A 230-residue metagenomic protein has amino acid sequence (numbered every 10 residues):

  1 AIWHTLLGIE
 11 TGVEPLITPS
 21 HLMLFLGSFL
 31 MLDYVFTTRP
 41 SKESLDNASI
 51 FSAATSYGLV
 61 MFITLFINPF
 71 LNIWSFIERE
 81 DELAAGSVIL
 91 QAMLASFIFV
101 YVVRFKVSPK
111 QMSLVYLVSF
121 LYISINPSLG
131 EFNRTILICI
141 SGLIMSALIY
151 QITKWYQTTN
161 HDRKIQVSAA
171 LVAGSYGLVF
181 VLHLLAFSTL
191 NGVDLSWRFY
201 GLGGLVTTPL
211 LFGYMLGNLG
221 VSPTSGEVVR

Functional and structural regions predicted by a protein language model:
A1, G58-F70, Y116-S128, A173-L184: Aromatic-anchored segments of alpha-helical transmembrane domains
A1-T55, N72, F76: Membrane-interface helix-loop-helix junctions at boundaries between adjacent transmembrane segments
I2-P19, I67-G86, I125-E131, S188-R198: Membrane-interface interhelical loops and short amphipathic "cap" helices that link adjacent transmembrane segments
L22-T38, V88-R104, I140-K154, L202-V221: Hydrophobic cores of alpha-helical transmembrane segments in multi-pass inner/ER membrane proteins, independent
S44-G58, F105-Y116, N160-V172, E227-R230: Membrane-interfacial loop-to-transmembrane alpha-helix junctions, especially the N-terminal start
L45-F97: Loop-centered beta-sheet repeat module
E82-Y150: A contiguous, surface-oriented mixed alpha/beta subdomain in the mid-to-C-terminal portion of proteins that forms
I136-I144, Q151-R230: C-terminal transmembrane helix-loop-helix hairpin of multi-pass membrane proteins
